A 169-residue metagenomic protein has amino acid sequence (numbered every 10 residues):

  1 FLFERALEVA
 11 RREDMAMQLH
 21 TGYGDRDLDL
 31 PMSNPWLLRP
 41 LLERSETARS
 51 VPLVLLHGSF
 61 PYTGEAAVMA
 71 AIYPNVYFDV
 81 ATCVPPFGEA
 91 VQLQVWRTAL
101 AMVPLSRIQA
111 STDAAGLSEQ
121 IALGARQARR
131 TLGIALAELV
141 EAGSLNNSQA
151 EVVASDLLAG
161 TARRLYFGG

Functional and structural regions predicted by a protein language model:
F1-V76, V91-Q109, Q127, A137: Histidine/acidic residue-rich metal-binding segments in metalloenzymes
H20, F78, D113, A162: Divalent metal-coordination and catalytic microenvironments
G22, S59, C83-V84, A115: Catalytic metal-binding/acid-base residues of hydrolase active sites
P74, A114-G116: C-terminal, helix-dominated tail/subdomain
Y77-G88: His/Asp/Glu-enriched short active-site or ligand-binding loop at hydrolase and phosphoryl-transfer sites
G88-A90, A115, N146-A150: Alpha-helix capping and helix-coil boundary motifs
L105-S106, A122-G169: Mid-to-C-terminal alpha-helical segments outside catalytic/metal-binding sites
L117-I121: Short active-site-adjacent structural elements
